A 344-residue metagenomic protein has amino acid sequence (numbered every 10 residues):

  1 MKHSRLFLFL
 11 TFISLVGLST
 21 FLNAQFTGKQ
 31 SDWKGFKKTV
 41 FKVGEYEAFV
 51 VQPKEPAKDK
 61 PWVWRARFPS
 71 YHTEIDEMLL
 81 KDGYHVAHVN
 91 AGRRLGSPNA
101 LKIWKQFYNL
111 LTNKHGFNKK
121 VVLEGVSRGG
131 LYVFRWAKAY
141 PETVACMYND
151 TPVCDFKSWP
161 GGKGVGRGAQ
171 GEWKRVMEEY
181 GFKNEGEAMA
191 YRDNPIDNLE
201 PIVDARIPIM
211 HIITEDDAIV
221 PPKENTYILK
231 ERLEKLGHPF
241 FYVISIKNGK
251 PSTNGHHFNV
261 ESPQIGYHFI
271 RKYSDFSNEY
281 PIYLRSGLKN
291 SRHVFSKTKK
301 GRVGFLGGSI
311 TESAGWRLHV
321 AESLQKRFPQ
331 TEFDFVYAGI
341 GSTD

Functional and structural regions predicted by a protein language model:
A24-K58, G171-M177, D275: A domain-start/cap signature at the N-terminus of enzymes
V51, E224-N278: C-terminal catalytic histidine-bearing segment of alpha/beta-hydrolase fold enzymes
L95-G116, R135: Alpha/beta-hydrolase active-site loop
H115-S127: Alpha/beta-hydrolase fold nucleophile elbow
G125-R135: Glycine-rich nucleophile elbow surrounding the catalytic serine of serine-hydrolase chemistry
R135-G186: Hydrolase active-site cap/lid region
G166-Y227, E231-E234: The feature captures the conserved acid-bearing segment of alpha/beta-hydrolase catalytic domains
D275-L306, I310-F333: N-terminal secretory targeting modules
